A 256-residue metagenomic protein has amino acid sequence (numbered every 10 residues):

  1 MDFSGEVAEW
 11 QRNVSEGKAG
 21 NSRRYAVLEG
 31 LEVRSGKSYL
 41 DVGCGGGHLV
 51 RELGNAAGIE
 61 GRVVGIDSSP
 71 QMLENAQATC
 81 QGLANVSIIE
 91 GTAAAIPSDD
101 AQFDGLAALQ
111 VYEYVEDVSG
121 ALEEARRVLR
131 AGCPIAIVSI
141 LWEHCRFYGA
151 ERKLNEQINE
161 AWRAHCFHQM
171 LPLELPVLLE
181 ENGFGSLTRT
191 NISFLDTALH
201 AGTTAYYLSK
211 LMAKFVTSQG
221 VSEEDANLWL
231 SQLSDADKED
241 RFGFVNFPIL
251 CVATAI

Functional and structural regions predicted by a protein language model:
M1-K37, H48-E52, A56, Q71-N75 (+1 more regions): Conserved class I S-adenosyl-L-methionine
L40-V42, G46-A95: Class I SAM-dependent methyltransferase SAM/SAH-binding core
A94-L106: A short acidic, Gly/Pro-enriched loop at the edge of an enzyme's catalytic core that lines a small-molecule cofactor
D104-D117: A short SAM/SAH-binding and catalytic strip from SAM-dependent methyltransferases
S119-P134: A short glycine-rich, Lys/Arg-flanked "PGG" loop and its adjoining helix->strand segment in the class I
A136-A201, F215: Conserved catalytic/acceptor-binding region of the Class I
T188-I256: Conserved Class I S-adenosyl-L-methionine
